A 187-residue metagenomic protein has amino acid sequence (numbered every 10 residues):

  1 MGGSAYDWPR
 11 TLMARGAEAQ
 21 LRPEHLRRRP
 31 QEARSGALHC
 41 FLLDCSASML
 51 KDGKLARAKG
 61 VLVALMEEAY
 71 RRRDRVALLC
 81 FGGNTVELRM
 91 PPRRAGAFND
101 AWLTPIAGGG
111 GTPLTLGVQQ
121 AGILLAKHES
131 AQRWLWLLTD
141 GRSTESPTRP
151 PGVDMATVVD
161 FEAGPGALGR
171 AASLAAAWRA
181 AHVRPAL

Functional and structural regions predicted by a protein language model:
M1-C40, S48-K54, R71-R72: Acidic, polar low-complexity linker/tail segments
S4, W8, S35-L38, K54 (+5 more regions): Helical mechanochemical/support elements of P-loop NTPase systems and associated helical scaffolds
R15-E18, E68, L124-H128, A177 (+2 more regions): Conserved, well-folded catalytic cores of nucleic-acid-processing and energy-transducing macromolecular machines
R34, H128-S130, P150-V153: Flexible, charged surface loops at secondary-structure boundaries
R34-P92, L116-Q120, R133-L138: Von Willebrand factor
N84-A126: Short, charged loop segments at secondary-structure junctions
G111, G141-A186: VWA/integrin I-like adhesion module and closely mimicked acidic/polar interface patches used
G117-K127, D140-R149: A short, acidic, amphipathic alpha-helical segment used as a generic capping/interface helix at domain edges
